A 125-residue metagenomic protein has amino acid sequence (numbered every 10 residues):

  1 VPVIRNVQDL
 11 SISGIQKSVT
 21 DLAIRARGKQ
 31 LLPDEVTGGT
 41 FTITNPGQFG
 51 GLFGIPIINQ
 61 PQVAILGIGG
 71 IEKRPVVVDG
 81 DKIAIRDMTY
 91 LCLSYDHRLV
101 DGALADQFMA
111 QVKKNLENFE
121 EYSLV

Functional and structural regions predicted by a protein language model:
V1-V125: C-terminal catalytic/motor cores of large multi-domain enzyme assemblies
